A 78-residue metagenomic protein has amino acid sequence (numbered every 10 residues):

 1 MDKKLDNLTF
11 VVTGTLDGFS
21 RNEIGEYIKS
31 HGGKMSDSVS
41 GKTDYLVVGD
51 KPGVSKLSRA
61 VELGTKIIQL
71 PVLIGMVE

Functional and structural regions predicted by a protein language model:
M1-E78: DNA strand-break repair and replication-stress modules
